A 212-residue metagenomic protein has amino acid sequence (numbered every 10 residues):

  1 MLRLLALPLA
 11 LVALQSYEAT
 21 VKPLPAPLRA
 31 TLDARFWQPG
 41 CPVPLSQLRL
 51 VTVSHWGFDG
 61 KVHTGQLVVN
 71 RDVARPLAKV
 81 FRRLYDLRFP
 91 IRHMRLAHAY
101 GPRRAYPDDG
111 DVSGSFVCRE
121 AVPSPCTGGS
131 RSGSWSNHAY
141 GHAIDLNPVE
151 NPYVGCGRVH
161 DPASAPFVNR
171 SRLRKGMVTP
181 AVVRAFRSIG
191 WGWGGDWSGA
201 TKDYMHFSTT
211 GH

Functional and structural regions predicted by a protein language model:
M1-L7: Sec-dependent signal peptide recognition, specifically the positively charged N-region followed immediately by
V12-K61: N-terminal module-boundary/linker segments of secreted carbohydrate-active enzymes
V43-D111: Active-site acidic/histidine clusters and adjacent loop/turn architecture that either coordinate catalytic ions
W56, K79-P90, R119, V149-P152 (+1 more regions): Structured segments of extracytoplasmic/periplasmic soluble domains in secreted or envelope-associated proteins
R95-H138, N151-Y153: Active-site-adjacent loop/helix surface patches within enzyme catalytic domains that shape the substrate-binding cleft
P123, G128-H212: Catalytic cores and adjacent binding grooves of peptidoglycan-active enzymes
